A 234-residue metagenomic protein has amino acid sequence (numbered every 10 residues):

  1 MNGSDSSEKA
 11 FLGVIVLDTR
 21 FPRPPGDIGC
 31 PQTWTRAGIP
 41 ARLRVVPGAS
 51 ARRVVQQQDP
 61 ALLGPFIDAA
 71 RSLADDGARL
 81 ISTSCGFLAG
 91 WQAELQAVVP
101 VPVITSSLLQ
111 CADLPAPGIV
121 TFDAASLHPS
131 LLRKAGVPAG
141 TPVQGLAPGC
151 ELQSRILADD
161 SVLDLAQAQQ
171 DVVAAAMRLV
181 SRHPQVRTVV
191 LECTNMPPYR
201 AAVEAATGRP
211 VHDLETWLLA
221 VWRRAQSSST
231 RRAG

Functional and structural regions predicted by a protein language model:
M1-A61, D123-L163: N-terminal glycine-rich anion-binding loop in soluble enzyme alpha/beta folds
N2-S4, C150, I156-H212: Extended, histidine- and acidic-residue-enriched regions that form the cofactor-binding/catalytic faces
V55-S72, Q167-A176: Glycine-rich, highly charged phosphate/nucleotide-binding loops
G64-L108, L179, Q185-R200: N-terminal glycine-rich phosphate/adenylate-binding segment common to multiple enzyme folds
F87-G90, Q110-C111, A124-L127, P197 (+1 more regions): Short, catalytically relevant binding-site loops at active-site mouths
E94-P115, E204-W222: Short, acidic/small-residue loops that bind anionic groups at enzyme active sites
P115-T121, K134, L157-S161, A225-A233: Short, surface-exposed amphipathic charged segments that create phosphate/polyanion-binding patches used for binding
M196, H212-G234: C-terminal functional extensions of proteins
